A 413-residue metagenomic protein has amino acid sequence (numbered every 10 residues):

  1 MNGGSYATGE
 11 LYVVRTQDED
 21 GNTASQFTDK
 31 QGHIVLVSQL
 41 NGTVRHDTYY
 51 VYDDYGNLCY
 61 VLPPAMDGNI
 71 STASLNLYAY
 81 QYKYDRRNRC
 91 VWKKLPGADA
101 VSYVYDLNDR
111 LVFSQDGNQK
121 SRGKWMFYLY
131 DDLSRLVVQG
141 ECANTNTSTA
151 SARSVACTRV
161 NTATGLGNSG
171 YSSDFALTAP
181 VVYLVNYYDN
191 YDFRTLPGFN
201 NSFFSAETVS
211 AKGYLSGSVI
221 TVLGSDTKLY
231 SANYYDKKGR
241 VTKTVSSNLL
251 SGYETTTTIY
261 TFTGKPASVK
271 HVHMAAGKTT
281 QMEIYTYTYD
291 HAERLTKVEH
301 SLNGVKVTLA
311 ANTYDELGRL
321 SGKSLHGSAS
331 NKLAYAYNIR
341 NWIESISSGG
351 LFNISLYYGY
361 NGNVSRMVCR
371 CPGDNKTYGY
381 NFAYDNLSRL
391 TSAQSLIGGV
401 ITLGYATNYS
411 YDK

Functional and structural regions predicted by a protein language model:
M1-A383, R389-T402, A406-K413: Beta-strand elements of repeat-based all-beta scaffolds
